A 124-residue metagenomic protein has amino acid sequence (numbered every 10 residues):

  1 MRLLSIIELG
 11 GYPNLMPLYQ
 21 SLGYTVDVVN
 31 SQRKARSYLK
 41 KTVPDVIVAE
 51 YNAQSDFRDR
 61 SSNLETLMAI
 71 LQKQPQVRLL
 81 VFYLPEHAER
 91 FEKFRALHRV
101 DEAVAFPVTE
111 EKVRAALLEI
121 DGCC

Functional and structural regions predicted by a protein language model:
E8, F82-E86: Conserved active-site segment of CheY-like receiver
L9-V28: Two-component/phosphorelay signaling modules centered on CheY-like receiver
N30-V46: Acidic, metal-coordinating helix/loop segments flanking the phosphotransfer/catalytic sites of two-component signaling
K40-T42, A69-V77: Conserved phosphotransfer cores of two-component systems
V46-Q72, L84, R90: Conserved phosphotransfer microenvironments
K93-E102: As written
V108-L117: C-terminal output helix
L118-C124: The C-terminal output helix
